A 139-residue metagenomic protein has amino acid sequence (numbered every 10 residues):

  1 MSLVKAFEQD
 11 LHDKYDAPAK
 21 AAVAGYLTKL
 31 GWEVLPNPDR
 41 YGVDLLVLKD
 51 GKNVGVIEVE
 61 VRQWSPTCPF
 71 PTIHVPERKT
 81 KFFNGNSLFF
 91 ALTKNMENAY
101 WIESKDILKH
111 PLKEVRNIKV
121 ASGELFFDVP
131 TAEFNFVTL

Functional and structural regions predicted by a protein language model:
M1-K49: Long, hydrophobic N-terminal alpha-helical segment
V4-D13, A17, L30, E60-D106: Catalytic cores of nucleic-acid endonucleases
A21, D50, V54, T80 (+2 more regions): N-terminal cationic leader/targeting segments used for protein routing and processing
L27, L45-S65: Conserved catalytic cores of phosphodiester-cleaving nucleases, focusing on short active-site segments
K29, K94-L139: Non-catalytic C-terminal interaction segments of nucleic acid-processing enzymes
R40-G42, K52-V56, F83-S87: Short connector loops at helix/strand junctions that flank enzyme active sites, especially segments positioning acidic
Y41-V43, N53, G123, A132-E133: Residue-level marker for the onset of beta-strands and adjacent loop->beta junctions in well-ordered domains
G42-D44, F70, V115: Short, acidic/polar N-cap/turn motifs at the starts of alpha helices
